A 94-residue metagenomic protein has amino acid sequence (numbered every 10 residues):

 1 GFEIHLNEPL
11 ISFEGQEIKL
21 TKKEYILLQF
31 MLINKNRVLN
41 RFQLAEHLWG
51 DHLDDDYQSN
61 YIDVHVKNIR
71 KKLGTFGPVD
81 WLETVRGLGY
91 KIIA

Functional and structural regions predicted by a protein language model:
G1-E8: CheY-like receiver
E3, P78-A94: A short linear beta-strand->loop->alpha-helix hinge motif most characteristic of winged-helix/helix-turn-helix
L6, F13-G15, V85: Structural motif
L10, G15-K22, I26-V64, L73-D80: Positively charged, aromatic-enriched patches within helix-turn-helix-type DNA-binding elements, predominantly
I69: Signature for phosphate-centric chemistry
